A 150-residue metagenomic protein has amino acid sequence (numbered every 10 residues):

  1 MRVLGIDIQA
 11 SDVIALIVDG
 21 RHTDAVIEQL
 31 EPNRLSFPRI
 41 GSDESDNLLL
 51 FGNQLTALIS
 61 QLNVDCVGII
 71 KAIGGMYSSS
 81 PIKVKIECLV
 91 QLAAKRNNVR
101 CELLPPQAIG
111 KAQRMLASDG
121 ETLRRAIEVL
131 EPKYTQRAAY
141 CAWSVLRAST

Functional and structural regions predicted by a protein language model:
M1-L4, A10-T150: Phosphate- and other anionic-substrate recognition elements at nucleic-acid/protein interfaces
